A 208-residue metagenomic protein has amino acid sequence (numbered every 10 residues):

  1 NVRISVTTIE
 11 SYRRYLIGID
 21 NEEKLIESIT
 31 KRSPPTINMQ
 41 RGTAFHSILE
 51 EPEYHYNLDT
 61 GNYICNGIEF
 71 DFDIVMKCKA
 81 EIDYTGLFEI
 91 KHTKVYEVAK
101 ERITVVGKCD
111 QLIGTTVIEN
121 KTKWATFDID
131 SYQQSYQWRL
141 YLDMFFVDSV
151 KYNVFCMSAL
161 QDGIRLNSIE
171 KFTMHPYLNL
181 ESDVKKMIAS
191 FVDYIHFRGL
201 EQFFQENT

Functional and structural regions predicted by a protein language model:
N1-C109: Metal-dependent nuclease catalytic cores that hydrolyze phosphodiester bonds in DNA/RNA, characterized by
E89-F197: Mg2+/Mn2+-dependent nuclease catalytic core
I195-T208: Charged phosphate-binding loop/patch that engages nucleotide di/tri-phosphates or the phosphate backbone of nucleic
